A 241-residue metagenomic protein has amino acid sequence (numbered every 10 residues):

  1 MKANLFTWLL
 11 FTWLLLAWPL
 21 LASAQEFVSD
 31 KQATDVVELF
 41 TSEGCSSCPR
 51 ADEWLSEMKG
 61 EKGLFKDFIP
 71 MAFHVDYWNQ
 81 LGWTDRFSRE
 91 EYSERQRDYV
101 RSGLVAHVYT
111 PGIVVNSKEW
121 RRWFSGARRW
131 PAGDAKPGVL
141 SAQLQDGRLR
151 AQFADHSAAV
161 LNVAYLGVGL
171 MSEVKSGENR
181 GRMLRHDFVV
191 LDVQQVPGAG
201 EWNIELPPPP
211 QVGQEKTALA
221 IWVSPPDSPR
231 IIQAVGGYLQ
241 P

Functional and structural regions predicted by a protein language model:
M1-T7: Positively charged n-region of N-terminal signal peptides that target proteins for export
T7-P19: Bacterial N-terminal signal peptides
A22-E26: Boundary at the C-terminal end of the N-terminal hydrophobic targeting segment
K31-S46: Short active-site neighborhood of thiol/selenol oxidoreductases, capturing the structured segment around
P49-G63: Typically the conserved alpha-helix immediately C-terminal to a functionally engaged Cys/Sec in thioredoxin-like
L64-S93, H107: Thiol-based oxidoreductase modules, predominantly thioredoxin-like and allied folds used for disulfide exchange
R86-T110, K118-P241: Short, conserved sequence motifs used for protein processing/export or organelle targeting and for catalysis
I113: Ligand-binding face of N-terminal immunoglobulin V-set domains in extracellular IgSF glycoproteins
